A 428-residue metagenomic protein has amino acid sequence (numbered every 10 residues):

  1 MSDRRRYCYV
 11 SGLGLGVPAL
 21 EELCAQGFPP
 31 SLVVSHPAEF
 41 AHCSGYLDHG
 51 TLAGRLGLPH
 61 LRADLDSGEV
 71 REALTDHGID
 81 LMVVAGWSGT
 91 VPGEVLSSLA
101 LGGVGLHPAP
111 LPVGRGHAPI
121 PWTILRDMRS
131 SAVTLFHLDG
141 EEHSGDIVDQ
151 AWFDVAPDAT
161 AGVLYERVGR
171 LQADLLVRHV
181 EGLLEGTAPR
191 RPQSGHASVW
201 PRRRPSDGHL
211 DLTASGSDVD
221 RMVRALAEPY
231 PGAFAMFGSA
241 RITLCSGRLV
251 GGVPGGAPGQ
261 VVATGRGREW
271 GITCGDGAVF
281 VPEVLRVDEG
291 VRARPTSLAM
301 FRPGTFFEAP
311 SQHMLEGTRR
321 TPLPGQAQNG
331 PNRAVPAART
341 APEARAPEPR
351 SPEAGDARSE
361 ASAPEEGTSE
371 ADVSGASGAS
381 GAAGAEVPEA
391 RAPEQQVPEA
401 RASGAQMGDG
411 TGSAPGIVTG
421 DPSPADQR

Functional and structural regions predicted by a protein language model:
M1-S44: N-terminal Rossmann-like dinucleotide-binding module
L32-H36, P59-H77, G89-L106: Internal alpha/beta domain cores that form substrate/cofactor-binding pockets in large enzymes and binding proteins
E39-L56: N-terminal beta-loop-helix "entrance" segment that forms/cooperates in small-molecule cofactor or anionic ligand
D80-L81: Structural motif
A85-V199: Donor/substrate-binding cores of folate-linked one-carbon enzymes
P201-A214: Acyl-group handling in specialized metabolite and lipid biosynthesis
T213-R339, G410-R428: An anion-binding loop in the catalytic cleft
E343-E353, A363-A376, G381, V387-G404: Acidic, glycine-centered low-complexity repeats within long intrinsically disordered regions
